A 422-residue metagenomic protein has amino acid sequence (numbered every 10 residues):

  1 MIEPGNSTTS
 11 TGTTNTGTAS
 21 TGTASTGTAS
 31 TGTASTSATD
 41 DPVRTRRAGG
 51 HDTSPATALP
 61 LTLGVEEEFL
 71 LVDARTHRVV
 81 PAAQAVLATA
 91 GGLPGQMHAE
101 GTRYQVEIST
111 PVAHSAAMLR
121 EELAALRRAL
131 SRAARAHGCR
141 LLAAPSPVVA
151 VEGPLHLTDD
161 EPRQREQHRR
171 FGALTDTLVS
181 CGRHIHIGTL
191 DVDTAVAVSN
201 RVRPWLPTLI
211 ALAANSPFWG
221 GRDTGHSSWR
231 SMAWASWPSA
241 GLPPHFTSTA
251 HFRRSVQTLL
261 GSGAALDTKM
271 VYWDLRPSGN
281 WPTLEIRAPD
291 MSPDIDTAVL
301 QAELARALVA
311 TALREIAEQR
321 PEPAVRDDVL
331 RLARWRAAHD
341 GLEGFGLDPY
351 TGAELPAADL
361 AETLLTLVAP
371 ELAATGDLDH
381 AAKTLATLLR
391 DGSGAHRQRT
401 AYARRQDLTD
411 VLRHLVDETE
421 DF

Functional and structural regions predicted by a protein language model:
I2-N6, D40-H137, G153, Q167 (+1 more regions): C-terminal accessory/tail domains of diverse enzymes
N6-S7, N15, N200, N215 (+1 more regions): Detector for Asparagine
T8-S37: Long, intrinsically disordered low-complexity tandem-repeat segments
G138-H156: Short, glycine/charge-rich beta-strand/loop segments that flank catalytic centers and engage negatively charged groups
A144, P162, Q167-R183, I187-A250: Metal-dependent DNA replication initiation modules
P147-V149, D191, D290: Active-site-proximal loop/turn and secondary-structure-junction residues that shape catalytic pockets, frequently
P147-V151, S216-S227, P321-V329: Short proline/glycine- and acidic-rich turn/helix-capping motifs at secondary-structure junctions
L155-R163: Aromatic- and acidic-residue-enriched segments that line the glycan-binding/catalytic groove of carbohydrate-active
